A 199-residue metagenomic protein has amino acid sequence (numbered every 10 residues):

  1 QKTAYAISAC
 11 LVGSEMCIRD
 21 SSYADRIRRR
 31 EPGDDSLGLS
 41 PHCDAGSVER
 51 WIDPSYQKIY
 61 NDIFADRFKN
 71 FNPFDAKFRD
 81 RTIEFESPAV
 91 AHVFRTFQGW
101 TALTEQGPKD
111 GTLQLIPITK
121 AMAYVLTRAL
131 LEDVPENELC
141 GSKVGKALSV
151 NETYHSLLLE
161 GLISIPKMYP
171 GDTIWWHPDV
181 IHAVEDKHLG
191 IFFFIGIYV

Functional and structural regions predicted by a protein language model:
K2-I18: Single conserved hydrophobic/aromatic residue that forms the stacking wall/gate of nucleotide- or nucleobase-binding
S14, Y23-I83: Extended, Lys/Arg-enriched charged tracts that mediate electrostatic binding to polyanionic substrates
S21, V93-R95, L189-I191: A short, structural micro-pattern
K58, D62-H177, I181: Double-stranded beta-helix
P117, G190-V199: A short hydrophobic beta-strand segment most commonly corresponding to one strand of the jelly-roll/cupin
T127-L131, D186, G196: Acidic/His-leaning functional-site neighborhoods
H182-H188: Short beta-strand His + acidic residue motifs that chelate non-heme Fe in jelly-roll/DSBH and cupin folds
